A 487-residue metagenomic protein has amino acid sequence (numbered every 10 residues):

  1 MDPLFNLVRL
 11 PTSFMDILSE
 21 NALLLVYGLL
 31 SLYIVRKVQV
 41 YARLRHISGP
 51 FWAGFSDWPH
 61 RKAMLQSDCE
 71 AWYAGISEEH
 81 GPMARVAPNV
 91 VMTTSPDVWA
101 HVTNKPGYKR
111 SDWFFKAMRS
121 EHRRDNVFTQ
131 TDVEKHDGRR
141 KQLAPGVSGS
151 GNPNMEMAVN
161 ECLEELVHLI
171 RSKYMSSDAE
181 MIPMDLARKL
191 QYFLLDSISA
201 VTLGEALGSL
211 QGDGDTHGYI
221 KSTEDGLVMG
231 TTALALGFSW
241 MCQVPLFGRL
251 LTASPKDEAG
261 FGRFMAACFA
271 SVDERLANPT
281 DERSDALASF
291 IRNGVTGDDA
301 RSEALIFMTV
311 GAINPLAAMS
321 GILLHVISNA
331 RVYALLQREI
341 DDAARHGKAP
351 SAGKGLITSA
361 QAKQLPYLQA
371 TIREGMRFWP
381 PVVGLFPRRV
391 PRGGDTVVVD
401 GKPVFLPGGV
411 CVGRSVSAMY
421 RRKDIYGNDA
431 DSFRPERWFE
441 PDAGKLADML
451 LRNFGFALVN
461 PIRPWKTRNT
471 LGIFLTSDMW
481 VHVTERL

Functional and structural regions predicted by a protein language model:
D2-G138, N160-E165, F193, A259-A266 (+4 more regions): N-terminal membrane-proximal hinge/A-helix region immediately C-terminal to the signal-anchor transmembrane segment
D2-L30, P88-V90, S150-E161, K173-A200 (+6 more regions): Cytochrome P450
E78, A84, R292-D298, G355-E374 (+3 more regions): Cytochrome P450 C-terminal beta-domain/meander region
N160, E180, G218-K221, D225 (+3 more regions): Cytochrome P450 I-helix active-site segment
L194, L203, F264-C268, A288-E339 (+3 more regions): Central I-helix of cytochrome P450 enzymes
Y219-N293: Cytochrome P450 catalytic core segment centered on helix I
A330-A334, A443-I473: Cytochrome P450 heme-binding "Cys pocket" and the immediately downstream C-terminal segment
R414-L446: Conserved cytochrome P450 K-helix/beta-meander segment immediately N-terminal to the heme-binding cysteine loop
